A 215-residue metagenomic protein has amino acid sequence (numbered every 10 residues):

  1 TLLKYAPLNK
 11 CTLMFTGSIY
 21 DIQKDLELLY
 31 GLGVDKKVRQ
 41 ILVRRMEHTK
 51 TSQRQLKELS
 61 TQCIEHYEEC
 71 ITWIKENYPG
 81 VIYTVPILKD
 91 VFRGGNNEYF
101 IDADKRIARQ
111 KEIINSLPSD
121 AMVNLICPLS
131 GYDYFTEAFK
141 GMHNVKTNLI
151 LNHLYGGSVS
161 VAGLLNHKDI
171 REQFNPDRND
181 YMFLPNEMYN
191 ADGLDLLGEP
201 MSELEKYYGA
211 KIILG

Functional and structural regions predicted by a protein language model:
T1-I87: Conserved C-terminal portion of the radical SAM core fold that forms the substrate/S-adenosylmethionine-binding
V81, D90-G215: Radical SAM enzyme core and accessory elements
